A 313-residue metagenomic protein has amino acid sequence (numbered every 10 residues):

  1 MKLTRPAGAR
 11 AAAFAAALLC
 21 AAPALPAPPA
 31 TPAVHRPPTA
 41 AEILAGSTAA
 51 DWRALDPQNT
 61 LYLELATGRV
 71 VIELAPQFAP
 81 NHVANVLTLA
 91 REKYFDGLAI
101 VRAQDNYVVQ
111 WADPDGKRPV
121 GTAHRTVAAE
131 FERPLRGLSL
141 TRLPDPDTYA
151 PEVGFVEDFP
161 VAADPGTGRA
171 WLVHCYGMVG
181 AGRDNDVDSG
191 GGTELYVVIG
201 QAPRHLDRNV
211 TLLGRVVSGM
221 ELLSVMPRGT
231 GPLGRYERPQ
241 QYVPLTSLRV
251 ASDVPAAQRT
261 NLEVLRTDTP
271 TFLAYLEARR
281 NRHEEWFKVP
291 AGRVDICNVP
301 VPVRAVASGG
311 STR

Functional and structural regions predicted by a protein language model:
K2, L25-R313: Cyclophilin-like peptidyl-prolyl cis-trans isomerases
K2-A13: Bacterial N-terminal signal peptides that target proteins for export
A7, A22-P23: Generic low-complexity, intrinsically disordered sequence content enriched in small uncharged/hydrophobic residues
A12-A22: Bacterial N-terminal signal peptides
